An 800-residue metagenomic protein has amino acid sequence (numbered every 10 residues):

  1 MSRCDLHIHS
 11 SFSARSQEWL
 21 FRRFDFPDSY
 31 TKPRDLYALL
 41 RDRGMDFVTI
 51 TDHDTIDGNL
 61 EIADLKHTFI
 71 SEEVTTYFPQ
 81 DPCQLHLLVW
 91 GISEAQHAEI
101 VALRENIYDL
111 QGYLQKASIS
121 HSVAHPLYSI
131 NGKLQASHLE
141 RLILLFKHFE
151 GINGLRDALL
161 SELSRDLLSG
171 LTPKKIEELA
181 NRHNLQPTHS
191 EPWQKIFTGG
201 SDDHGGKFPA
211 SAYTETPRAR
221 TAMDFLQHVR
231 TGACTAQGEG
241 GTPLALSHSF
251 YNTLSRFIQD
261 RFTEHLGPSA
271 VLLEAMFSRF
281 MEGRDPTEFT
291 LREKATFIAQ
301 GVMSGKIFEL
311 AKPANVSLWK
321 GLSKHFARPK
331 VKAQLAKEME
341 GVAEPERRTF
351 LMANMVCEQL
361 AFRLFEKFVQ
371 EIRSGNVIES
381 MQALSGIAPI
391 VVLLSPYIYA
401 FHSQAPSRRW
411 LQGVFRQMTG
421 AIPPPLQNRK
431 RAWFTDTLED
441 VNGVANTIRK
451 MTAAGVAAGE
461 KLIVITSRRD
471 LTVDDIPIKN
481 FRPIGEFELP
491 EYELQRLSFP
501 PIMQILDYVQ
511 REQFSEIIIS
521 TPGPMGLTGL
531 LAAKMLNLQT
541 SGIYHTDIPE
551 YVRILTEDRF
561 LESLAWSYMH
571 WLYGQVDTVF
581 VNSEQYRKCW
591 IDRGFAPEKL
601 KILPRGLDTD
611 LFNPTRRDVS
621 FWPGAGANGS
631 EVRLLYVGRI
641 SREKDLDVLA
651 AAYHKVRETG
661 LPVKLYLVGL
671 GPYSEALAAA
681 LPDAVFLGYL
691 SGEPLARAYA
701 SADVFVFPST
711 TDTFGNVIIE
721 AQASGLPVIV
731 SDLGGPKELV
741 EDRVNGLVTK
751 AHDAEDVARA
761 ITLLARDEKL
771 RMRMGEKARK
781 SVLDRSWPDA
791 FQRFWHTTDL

Functional and structural regions predicted by a protein language model:
M1-P82, K207: An N-terminally biased module of ancient metal coordination in phosphate/nucleic-acid-related enzymes
C4-P27, E94-E215, G238-T242: Domain-core and long-helix interface of multi-subunit machines
W433, A627-K644, A650-H654: Conserved donor-binding/catalytic core segment of Leloir-type glycosyltransferases
R468, Q585, G606: Carbohydrate-associated surface elements
L690, R697-A702: Short alpha-helical donor nucleotide-sugar binding micro-motif in glycosyltransferases
T710: Aromatic "clamp/platform" in nucleotide-sugar-dependent glycosyltransferases that forms part of the donor/acceptor
P727-V730, V740: Short hydrophobic beta-strand element within catalytic cores of glycosyltransferases and related nucleotide-activated
D742-R743, L747-A754, L763-K769: Conserved acidic donor-binding segment of nucleotide-sugar-dependent glycosyltransferases
